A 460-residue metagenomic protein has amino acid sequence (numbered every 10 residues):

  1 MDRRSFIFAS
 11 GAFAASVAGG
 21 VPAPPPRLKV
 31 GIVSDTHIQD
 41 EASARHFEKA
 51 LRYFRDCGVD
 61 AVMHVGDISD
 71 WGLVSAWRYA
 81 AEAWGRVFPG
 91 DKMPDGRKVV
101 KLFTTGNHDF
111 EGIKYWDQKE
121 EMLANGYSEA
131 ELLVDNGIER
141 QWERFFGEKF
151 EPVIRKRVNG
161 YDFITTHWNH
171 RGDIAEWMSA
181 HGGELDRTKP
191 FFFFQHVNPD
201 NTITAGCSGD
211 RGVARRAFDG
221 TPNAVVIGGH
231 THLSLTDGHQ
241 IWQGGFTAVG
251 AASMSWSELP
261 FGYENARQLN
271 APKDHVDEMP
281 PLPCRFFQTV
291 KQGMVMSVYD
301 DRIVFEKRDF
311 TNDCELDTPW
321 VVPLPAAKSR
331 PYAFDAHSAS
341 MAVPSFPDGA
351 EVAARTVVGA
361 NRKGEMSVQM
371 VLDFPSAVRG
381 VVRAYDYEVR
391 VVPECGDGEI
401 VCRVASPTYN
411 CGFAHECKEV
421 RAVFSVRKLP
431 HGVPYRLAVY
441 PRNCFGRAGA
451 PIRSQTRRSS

Functional and structural regions predicted by a protein language model:
R4-P22: N-terminal export signals
V21-R78: N-terminal active-site segment of His-dependent metallophosphoesterases
I32-S34, V62-D67, V100-N107, F192-H196 (+2 more regions): Active-site neighborhood of phospho(di)ester-bond hydrolases with catalytic His/Asp-centered motifs
V74-A180, L185-R187, V213, A217-P222 (+5 more regions): Extended active-site neighborhood of metal-dependent phosphoesterases/phosphodiesterases
D186-I203: Short acidic, glycine-rich surface-loop motifs adjacent to enzyme active sites
D274-R403, P451-I452, R457-R458: A short C-terminal boundary segment appended to hydrolase-like catalytic domains
D386-P430: Recognizes extended acidic, P/S/T-rich segments that occur within or adjacent to Ig-like beta-sandwich modules
L429-G446: Beta-strand-rich modules
